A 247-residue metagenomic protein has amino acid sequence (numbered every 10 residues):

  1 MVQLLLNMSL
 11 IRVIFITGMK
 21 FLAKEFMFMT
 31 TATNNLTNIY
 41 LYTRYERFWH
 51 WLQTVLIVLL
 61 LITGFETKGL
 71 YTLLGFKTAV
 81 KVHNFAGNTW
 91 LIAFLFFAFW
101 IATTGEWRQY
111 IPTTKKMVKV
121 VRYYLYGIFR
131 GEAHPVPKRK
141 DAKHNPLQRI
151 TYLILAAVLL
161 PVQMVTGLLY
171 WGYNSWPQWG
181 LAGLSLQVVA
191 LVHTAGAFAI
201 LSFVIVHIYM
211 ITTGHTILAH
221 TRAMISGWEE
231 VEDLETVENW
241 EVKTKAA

Functional and structural regions predicted by a protein language model:
N7, I11, F15-A247: Membrane-embedded alpha-helical bundles that constitute the cytochrome b-like, heme-associated redox core of multi-pass
